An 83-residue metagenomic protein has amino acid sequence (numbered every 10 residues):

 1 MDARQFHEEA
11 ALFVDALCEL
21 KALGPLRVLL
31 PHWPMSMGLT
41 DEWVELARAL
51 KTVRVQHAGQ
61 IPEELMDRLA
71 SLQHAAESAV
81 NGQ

Functional and structural regions predicted by a protein language model:
M1-Q83: C-terminal-biased regions
